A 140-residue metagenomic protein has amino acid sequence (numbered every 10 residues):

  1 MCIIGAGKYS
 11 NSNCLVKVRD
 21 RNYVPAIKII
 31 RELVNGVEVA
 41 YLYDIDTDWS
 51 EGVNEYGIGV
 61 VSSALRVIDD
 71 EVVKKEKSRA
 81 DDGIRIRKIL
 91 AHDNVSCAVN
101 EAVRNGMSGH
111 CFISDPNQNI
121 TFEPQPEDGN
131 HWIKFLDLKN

Functional and structural regions predicted by a protein language model:
M1-N140: N-terminal nucleophile
